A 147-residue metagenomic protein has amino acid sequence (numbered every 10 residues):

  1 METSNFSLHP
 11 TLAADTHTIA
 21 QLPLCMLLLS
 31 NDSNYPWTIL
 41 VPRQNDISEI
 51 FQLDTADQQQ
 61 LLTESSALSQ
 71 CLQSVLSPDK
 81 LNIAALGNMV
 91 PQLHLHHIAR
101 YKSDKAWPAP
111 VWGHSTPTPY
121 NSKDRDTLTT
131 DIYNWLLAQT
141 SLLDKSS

Functional and structural regions predicted by a protein language model:
M1-L93, H97-S147: HIT superfamily nucleotide-processing domains
